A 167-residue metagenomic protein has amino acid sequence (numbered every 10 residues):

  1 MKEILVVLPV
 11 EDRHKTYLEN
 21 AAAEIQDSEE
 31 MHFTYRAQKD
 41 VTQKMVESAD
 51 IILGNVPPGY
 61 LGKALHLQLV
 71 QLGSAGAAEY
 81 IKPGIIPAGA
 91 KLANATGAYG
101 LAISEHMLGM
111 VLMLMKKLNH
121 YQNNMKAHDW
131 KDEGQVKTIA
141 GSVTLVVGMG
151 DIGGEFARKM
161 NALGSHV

Functional and structural regions predicted by a protein language model:
M1-K91: An N-terminal-biased, well-structured beta-alpha scaffold segment characteristic of Rossmann-like dinucleotide-binding
K2, T96-G100, F156: Juxtamembrane/interfacial segments around transmembrane helices
V7-L8, T96, V147: Short beta-strand->loop
D12-K15, L101, G154: Loop/helix-junction capping segments adjacent to catalytic residues or to phosphate/diphosphate-binding pockets
Q43, E47, G62, E105-L108 (+2 more regions): Amphipathic, non-transmembrane alpha-helical secondary structure
I52, V70, M107, T144-G148 (+1 more regions): Generic structural signal for small/hydrophobic residues in well-ordered secondary structure, especially within
A88-V143: Phosphate-binding beta-alpha-beta segment of Rossmann-like dinucleotide-binding domains, i.e., the NAD(P)
E133-V167: Rossmann-like dinucleotide/phosphate-binding beta-alpha-beta segment
